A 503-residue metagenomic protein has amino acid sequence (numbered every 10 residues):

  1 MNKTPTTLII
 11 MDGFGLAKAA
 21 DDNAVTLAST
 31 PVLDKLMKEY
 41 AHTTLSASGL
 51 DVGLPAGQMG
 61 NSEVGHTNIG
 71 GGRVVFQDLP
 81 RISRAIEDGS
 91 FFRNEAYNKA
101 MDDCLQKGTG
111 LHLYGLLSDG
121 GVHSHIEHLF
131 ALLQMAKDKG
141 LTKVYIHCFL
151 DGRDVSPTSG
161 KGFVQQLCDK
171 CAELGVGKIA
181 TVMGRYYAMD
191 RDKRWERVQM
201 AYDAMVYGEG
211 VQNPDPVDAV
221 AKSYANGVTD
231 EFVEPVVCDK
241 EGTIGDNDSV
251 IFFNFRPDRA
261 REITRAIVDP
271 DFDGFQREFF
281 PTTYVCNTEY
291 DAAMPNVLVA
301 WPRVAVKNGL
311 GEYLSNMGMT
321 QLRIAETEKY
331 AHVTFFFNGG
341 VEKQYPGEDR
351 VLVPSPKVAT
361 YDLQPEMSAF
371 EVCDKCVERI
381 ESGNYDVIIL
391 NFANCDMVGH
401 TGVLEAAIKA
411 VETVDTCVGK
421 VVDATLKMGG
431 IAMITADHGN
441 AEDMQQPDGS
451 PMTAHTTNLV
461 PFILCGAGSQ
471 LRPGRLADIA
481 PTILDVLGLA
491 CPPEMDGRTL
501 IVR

Functional and structural regions predicted by a protein language model:
M1-R503: Feature captures the catalytic ectodomains and active-site-proximal regions of enzymes that hydrolyze or transfer
